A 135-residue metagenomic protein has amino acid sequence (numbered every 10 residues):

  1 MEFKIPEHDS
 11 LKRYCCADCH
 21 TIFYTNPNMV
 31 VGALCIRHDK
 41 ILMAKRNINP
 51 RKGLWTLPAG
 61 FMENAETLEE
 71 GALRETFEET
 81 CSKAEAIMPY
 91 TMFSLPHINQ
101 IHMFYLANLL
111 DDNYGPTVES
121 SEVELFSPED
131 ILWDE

Functional and structural regions predicted by a protein language model:
M1-A33: Acidic, metal-coordinating catalytic segment for phosphate/diphosphate chemistry, firing primarily on the Nudix
L11, N26-V30, I36-H38, P50-K52 (+2 more regions): Short connector loops at helix/strand junctions that flank enzyme active sites, especially segments positioning acidic
R13, L34, M43, F104-L106 (+1 more regions): Conserved hydrophobic/aromatic beta-strand scaffold that supports enzyme active sites
D18, R46, A59, A107 (+1 more regions): Active-site donor-binding loop signature of nucleotide-sugar glycosyltransferases
T21, D39-K40, S82: Well-ordered beta-strand scaffold positions
I22-T25, N47, F93: Histidine kinase transmitter module recognition
I36-E78: Conserved Nudix-box catalytic region and its N-terminal flanking loop in Nudix hydrolases and closely related
M62-A86, T91-E135: Unchanged
